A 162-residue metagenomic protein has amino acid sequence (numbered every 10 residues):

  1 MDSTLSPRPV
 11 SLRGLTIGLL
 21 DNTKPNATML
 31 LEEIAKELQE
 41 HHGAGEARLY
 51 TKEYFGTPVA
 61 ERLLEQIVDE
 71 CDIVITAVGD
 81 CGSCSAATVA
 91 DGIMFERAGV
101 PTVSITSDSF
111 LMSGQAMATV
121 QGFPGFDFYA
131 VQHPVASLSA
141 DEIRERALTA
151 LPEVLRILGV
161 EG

Functional and structural regions predicted by a protein language model:
M1-R13: Short N-terminal or domain-adjacent regulatory/targeting segments
V10, L15-K36, G45: Glycine-rich phosphate/diphosphate-binding loop of Rossmann-like nucleotide-binding domains
E40-E53, G125-Q132: Short beta-strand elements in bilobed, periplasmic/extracellular small-molecule ligand-binding domains
Y54-E65, I143-R144: Structural motif
A60-D72, D91: Short, well-structured alpha-helical segments in soluble
V89-M112, Y129: Short, acidic/small-residue loops that bind anionic groups at enzyme active sites
V131-G162: A charged, well-structured terminal subsegment
